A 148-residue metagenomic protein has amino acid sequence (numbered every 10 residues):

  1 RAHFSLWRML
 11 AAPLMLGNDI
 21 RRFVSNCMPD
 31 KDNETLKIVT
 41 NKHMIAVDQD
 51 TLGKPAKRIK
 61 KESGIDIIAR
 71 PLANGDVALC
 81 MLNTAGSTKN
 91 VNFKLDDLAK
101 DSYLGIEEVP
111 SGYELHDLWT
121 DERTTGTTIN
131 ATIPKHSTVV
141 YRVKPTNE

Functional and structural regions predicted by a protein language model:
R1-T51, P55: Aromatic/acidic polysaccharide-binding cleft in carbohydrate-active enzymes
W7-L10, M15-G17, K61-Y103: Carbohydrate-binding surface patches
R21, L52, N74, T84-G86 (+3 more regions): Short, glycine-/Ser/Thr-/acidic-enriched flexible segments
D50-A56, I65-R70: C-terminal functional modules
L79, L115, H136: Hydrophobic, well-ordered secondary-structure elements that form the walls of internal hydrophobic environments
T88-V91, P110-S111, T124: Short acidic/proline- and small/hydrophobic-mixed sequence motifs that coincide with surface turns and coil-to-beta
D97-D121: Solvent-exposed beta-hairpin/edge-strand motifs
G126-E148: C-terminal beta-strand-rich structural cap/linker in extracellular carbohydrate-active enzymes
